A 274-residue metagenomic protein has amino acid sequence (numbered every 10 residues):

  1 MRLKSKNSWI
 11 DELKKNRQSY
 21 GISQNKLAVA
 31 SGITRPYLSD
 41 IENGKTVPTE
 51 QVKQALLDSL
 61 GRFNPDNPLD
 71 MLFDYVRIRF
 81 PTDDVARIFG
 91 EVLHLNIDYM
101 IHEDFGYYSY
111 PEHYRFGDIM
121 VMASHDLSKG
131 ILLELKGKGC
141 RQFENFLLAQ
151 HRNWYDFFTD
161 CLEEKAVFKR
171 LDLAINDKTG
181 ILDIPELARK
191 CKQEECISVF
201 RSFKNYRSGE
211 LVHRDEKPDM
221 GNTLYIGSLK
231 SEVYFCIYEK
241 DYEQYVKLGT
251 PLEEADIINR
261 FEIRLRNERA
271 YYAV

Functional and structural regions predicted by a protein language model:
M1-L3, G32: Short Lys/Arg-rich cationic patches that frequently serve as NLS/NoLS or arginine-rich RNA/DNA-binding motifs
L3-S8, E12-S19, R62-V274: Structured, helix-rich domain cores that form ligand/interaction pockets
R17, A28, L57: The alpha-helix within a helix-turn-helix
G21-D40: Short alpha-helical DNA-recognition segment
N43: Short, conserved catalytic or interaction motifs in soluble domains
T49-P65: DNA major-groove recognition helix of helix-turn-helix/homeodomain DNA-binding modules
